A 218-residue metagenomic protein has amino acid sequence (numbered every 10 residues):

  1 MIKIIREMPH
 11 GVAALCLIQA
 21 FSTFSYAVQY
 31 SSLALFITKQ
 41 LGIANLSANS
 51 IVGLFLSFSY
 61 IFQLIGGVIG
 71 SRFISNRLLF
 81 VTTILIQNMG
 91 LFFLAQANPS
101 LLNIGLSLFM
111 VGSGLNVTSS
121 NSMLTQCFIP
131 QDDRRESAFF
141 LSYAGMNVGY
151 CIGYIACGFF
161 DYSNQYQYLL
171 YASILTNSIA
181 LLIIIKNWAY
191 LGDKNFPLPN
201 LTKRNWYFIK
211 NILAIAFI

Functional and structural regions predicted by a protein language model:
M1-E7, C157-I218: Intracellular loop-helix junctions on the cytosolic face of multi-pass helical membrane proteins
A20, L101-N116: Hydrophobic core of transmembrane alpha-helices in multi-pass small-molecule transporters, especially MFS/SLC-type
Q29-S47: Short amphipathic helix-loop junctions that connect adjacent transmembrane helices in Major Facilitator Superfamily/SLC
V52-G70, V117: Central cavity-lining transmembrane alpha-helices of secondary-active solute carriers, predominantly the Major
R72-I84: Cytoplasmic membrane-interface "Motif A"-like loop-to-helix N-cap segments of 12-TM Major Facilitator Superfamily
T82-N103: C-terminal ends and interior cores of transmembrane alpha-helices in multi-pass membrane transporters/permeases
L115-P130: Intracellular juxtamembrane helix-capping segments at the cytosolic ends of symmetry-related transmembrane helices
R134-I155, D161, T176-A180: Glycine-rich segments within core transmembrane alpha-helices of 12-TM secondary carriers
